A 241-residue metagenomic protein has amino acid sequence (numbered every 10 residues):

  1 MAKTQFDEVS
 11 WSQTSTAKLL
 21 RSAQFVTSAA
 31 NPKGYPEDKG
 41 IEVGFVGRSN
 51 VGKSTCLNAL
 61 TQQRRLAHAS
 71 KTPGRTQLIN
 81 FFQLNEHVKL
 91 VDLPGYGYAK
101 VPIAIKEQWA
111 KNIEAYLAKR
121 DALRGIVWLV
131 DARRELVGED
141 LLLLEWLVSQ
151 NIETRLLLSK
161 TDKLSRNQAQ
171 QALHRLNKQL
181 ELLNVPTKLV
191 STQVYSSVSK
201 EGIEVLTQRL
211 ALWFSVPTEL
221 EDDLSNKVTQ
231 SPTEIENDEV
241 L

Functional and structural regions predicted by a protein language model:
A2-K100, V216, L220-D222, N226-L241: Conserved G1/Walker A P-loop phosphate-binding module
L20-P32, K163-D223: Canonical P-loop GTPase G-domain recognition
A30, R75, V88, G95-G97 (+3 more regions): Conserved nucleotide-binding/hydrolysis micro-motifs of P-loop NTPases
Y35-D38, P73-N80, P94-R124, A132-W146: Switch II of P-loop NTPase G domains
K39-G40, L60, I103-K106, L141-E145 (+2 more regions): Short, glycine/charged-enriched secondary-structure capping and boundary segments
R65, L78, K89, I105 (+7 more regions): Helical mechanochemical/support elements of P-loop NTPase systems and associated helical scaffolds
F82, S159, L206: Residue-level signal for inorganic ion chemistry
E114-L189: Conserved C-terminal guanine-recognition region of P-loop GTPase G domains, centered on the G4
